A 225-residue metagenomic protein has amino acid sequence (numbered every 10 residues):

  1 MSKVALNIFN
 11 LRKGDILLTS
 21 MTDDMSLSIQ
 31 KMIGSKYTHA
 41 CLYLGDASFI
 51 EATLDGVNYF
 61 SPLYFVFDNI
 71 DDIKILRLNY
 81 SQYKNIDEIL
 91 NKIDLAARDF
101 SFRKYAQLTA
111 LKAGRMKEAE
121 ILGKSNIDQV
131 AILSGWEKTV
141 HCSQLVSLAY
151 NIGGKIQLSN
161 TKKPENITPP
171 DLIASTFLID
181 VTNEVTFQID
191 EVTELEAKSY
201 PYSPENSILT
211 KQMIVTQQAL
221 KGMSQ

Functional and structural regions predicted by a protein language model:
M1-Q225: Cysteine-nucleophile amide-bond enzymes
